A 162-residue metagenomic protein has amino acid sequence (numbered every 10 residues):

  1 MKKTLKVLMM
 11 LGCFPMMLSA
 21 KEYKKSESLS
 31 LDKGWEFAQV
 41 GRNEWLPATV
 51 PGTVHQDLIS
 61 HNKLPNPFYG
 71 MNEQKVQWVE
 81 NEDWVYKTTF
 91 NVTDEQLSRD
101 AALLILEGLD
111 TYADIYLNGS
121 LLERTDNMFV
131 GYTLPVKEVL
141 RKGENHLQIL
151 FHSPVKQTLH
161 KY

Functional and structural regions predicted by a protein language model:
M1-Y23: Bacterial Sec-dependent N-terminal signal peptides
E22-Y23, E27-K33, A38-V40, D57 (+1 more regions): Accessory beta-strand-rich segments of carbohydrate-active enzymes
W35-N62: Predominantly extracellular/luminal regions of secreted and cell-surface proteins, especially disulfide-bonded
W45, T49, E73, S120 (+1 more regions): Residue-level signal for pocket-adjacent positions within structured domains
P51, P67, P135-V136: Helix N-cap / beta->alpha transition motif
S60-F68, Y162: Glycine-rich, pocket-lining loop/helix-strand segments that form or immediately flank
N66-Q77: Surface-exposed, low-complexity/disordered Ser/Thr/Gly/Pro/Asn-rich loops and linkers
